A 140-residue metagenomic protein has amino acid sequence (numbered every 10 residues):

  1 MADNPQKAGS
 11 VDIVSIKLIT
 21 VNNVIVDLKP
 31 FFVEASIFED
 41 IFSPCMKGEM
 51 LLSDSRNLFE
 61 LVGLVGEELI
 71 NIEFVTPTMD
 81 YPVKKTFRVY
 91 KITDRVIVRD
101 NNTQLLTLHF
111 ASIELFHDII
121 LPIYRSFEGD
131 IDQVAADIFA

Functional and structural regions predicted by a protein language model:
M1-P122: Assembly/oligomerization scaffold segments
E49-L51, F110, P122-A140: Amphipathic, non-transmembrane alpha-helical segments in extracytoplasmic/periplasmic proteins
